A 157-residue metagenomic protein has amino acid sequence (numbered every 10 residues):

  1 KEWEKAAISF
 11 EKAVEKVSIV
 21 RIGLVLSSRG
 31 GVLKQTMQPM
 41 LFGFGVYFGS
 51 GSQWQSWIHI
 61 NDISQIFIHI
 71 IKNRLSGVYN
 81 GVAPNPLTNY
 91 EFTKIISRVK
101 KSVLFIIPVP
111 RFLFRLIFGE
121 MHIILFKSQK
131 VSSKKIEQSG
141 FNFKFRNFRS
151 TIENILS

Functional and structural regions predicted by a protein language model:
K1, I8-I19, G23-W54, I60 (+1 more regions): NAD(P)-dependent short-chain dehydrogenase/reductase
V14-K16, V103, G140: A generic structural signal for alpha->beta connector loops
S27, Q55-I58, L87, V131 (+1 more regions): Residue-level signal for the nucleotide or nucleotide-sugar donor/cofactor binding architecture
Q35-W57, R98-S128: Alpha-helical membrane-targeting segments
M37-G45, Q53-L87: Alpha-helical substrate-binding/gating segment
I63, F67, G81, F92 (+2 more regions): Non-catalytic, hydrophobic alpha-helical segments
N73-E120, E153-L156: Mid/C-terminal beta-alpha module of Rossmann-like enzyme folds, strongest in SDR-family dehydrogenases/epimerases
I123-S157: C-terminal amphipathic/interface module of NAD(P)-dependent oxidoreductases and related NAD-binding regulators
